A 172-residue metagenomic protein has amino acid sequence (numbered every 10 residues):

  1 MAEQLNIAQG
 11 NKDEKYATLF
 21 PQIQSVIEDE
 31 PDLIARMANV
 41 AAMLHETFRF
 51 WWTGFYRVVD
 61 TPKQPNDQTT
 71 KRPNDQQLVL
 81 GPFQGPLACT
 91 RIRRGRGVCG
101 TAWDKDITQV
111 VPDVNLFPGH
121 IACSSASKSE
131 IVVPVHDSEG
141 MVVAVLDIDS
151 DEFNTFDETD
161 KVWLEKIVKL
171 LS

Functional and structural regions predicted by a protein language model:
M1-P82, L87, K166-I167: Intrinsically disordered, low-complexity terminal regulatory regions
E3-I7, D149-I167: Regulatory loop-to-helix N-cap segments in sensory/regulatory domains that couple ligand/signal detection
W52, V132, V145: Short hydrophobic/aromatic beta-strand element in the GNAT-like acyltransferase core that lines or flanks the acyl-donor
K71-S125: Regulatory sensory and allosteric helical modules in signal-transduction proteins and certain transcription factors
S129-D137: A short, aliphatic-rich beta-strand micro-motif
H136-S150: Sensory-domain boundary capping and coupling elements
K169-S172: Short hydrophobic/aromatic patches at helix-to-coil boundaries
